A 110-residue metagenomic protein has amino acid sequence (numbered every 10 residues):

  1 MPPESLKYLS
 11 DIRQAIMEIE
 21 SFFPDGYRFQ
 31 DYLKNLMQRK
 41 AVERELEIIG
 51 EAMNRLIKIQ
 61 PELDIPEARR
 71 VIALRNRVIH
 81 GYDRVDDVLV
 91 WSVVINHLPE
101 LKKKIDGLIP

Functional and structural regions predicted by a protein language model:
M1-P110: Solvent-exposed interaction patches of small proteins and small membrane subunits
